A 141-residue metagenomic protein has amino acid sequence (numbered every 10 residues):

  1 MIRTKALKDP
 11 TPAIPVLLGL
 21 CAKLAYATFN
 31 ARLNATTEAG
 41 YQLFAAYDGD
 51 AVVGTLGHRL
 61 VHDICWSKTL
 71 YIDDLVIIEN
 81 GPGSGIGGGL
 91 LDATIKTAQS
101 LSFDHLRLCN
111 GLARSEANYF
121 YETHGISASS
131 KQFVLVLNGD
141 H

Functional and structural regions predicted by a protein language model:
R3-S67, D92, V136-N138: Acetyl-CoA-dependent GNAT
Q42, D104, S127: Short acidic/polar active-site loop segments enriched in Thr and Asp
F44, G54-L56, L70, L75 (+2 more regions): Conserved GNAT-family N-acetyltransferase fold
V61-I72, P82, S129: A conserved beta-turn-beta hairpin within the catalytic core of GNAT-like acetyltransferases that forms part
I77, G83-K96, T123: Conserved acetyl-CoA-binding loop-helix of GNAT-fold acetyltransferases
I78, G111: Residue-level recognition of the GNAT/N-acetyltransferase active site
G88, S100, L112-S130, L135: Conserved active-site alpha-helix within GNAT-family acetyltransferase domains
A98-N110: Conserved GNAT acetyl-CoA-binding A-motif
